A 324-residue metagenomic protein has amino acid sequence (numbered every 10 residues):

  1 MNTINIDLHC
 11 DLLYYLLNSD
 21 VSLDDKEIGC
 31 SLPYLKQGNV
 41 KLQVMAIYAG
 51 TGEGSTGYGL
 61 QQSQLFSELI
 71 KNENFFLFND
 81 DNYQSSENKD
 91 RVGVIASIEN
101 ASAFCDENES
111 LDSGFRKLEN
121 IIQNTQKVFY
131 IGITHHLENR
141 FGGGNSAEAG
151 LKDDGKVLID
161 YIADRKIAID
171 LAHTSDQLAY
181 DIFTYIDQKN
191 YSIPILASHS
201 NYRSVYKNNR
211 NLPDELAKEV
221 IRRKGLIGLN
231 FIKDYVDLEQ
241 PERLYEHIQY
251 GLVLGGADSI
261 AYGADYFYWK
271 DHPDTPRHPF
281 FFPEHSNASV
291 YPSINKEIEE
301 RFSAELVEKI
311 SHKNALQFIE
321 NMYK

Functional and structural regions predicted by a protein language model:
M1-V44: An N-terminally biased module of ancient metal coordination in phosphate/nucleic-acid-related enzymes
T3-D7, L42, G93-S97, V128-G132 (+4 more regions): Structural preference for beta-strand elements that scaffold enzyme active sites
H9, L35, D81, K127 (+5 more regions): Divalent metal-coordination and catalytic microenvironments
H9-L13, Y48-G50, S97-A101, T134-E138 (+6 more regions): Active-site beta-loop-alpha junctions enriched in small/polar residues
G29, K36-S113, H136-G155, D160 (+2 more regions): A metal-dependent hydrolase metal-coordination microenvironment
S113-T125, N145-A168, T174-L196, N209-K224 (+2 more regions): Histidine/acidic residue-rich metal-binding segments in metalloenzymes
F231, G255-H278: Short acidic/histidine-rich active-site segments
P283-K324: Mid-to-C-terminal alpha-helical segments outside catalytic/metal-binding sites
